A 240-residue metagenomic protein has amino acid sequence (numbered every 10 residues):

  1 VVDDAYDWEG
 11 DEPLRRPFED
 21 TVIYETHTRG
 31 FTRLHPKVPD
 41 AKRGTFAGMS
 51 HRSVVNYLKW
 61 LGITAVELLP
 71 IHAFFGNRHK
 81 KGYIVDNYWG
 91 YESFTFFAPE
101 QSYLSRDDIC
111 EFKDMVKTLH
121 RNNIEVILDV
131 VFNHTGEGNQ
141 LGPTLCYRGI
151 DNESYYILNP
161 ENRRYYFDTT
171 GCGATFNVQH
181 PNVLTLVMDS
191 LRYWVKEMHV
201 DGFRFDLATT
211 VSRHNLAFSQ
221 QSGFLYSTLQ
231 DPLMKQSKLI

Functional and structural regions predicted by a protein language model:
V1-E25, T32-T45: The feature marks proteins involved in alpha-glucan
I23, I127, R204: Generic enzyme active-site microenvironment
R29-A47, H51-H199, L207-L233: Substrate-binding/active-site clefts of carbohydrate-active enzymes
F203, M234-I240: Acidic/polar loop patches that form or flank catalytic/metal-binding clefts of enzymes that bind anionic ligands
